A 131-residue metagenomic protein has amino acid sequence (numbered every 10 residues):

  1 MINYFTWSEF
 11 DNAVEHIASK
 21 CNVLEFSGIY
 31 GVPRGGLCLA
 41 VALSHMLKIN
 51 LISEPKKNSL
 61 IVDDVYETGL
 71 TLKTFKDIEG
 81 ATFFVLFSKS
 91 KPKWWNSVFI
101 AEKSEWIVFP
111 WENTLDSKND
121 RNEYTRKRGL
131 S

Functional and structural regions predicted by a protein language model:
M1-S131: PRPP-associated nucleotide enzymes
